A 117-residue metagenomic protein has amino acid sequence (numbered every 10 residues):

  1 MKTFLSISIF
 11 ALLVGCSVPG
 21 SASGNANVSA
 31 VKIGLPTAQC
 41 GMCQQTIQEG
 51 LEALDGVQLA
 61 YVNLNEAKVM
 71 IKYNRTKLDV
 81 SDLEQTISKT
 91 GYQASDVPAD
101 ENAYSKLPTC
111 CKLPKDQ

Functional and structural regions predicted by a protein language model:
F4-L13: Sec-dependent N-terminal signal peptides
S17-P19: Bacterial signal peptide processing site
A26-T37: Short glycine-/aliphatic-rich beta-strand segments at the starts of folded cytosolic domains
L35-E66: Post-signal-peptide N-terminal segment of Sec-exported extracytoplasmic proteins
M42, K77-D82: Short, conserved charged micro-motifs
T46-Q48, D82-T90: Short amphipathic alpha-helices in soluble, non-transmembrane regions that often serve as interface/regulatory elements
G91-A103: Conserved short beta-strand edge segments in small beta-sheet-based binding/regulatory domains
S105-Q117: Short, low-order "capping/linker" segments at domain edges
